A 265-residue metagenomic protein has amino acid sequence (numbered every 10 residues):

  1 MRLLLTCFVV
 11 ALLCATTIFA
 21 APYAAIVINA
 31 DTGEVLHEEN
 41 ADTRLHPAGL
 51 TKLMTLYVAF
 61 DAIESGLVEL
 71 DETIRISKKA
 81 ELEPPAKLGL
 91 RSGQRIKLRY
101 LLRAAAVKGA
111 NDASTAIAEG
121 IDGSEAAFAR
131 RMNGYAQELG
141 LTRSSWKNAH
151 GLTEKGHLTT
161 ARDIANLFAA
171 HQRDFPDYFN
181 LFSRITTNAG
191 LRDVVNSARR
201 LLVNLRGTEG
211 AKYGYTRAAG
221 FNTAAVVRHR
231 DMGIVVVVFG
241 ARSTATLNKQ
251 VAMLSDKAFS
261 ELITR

Functional and structural regions predicted by a protein language model:
M1-L5: Positively charged n-region of N-terminal signal peptides that target proteins for export
T6, A30, N188-A189: Short, positively charged
T6-A15: Bacterial N-terminal signal peptides
I18-T159, A169-Q172: Active-site-adjacent loops and short helices of periplasmic peptidoglycan-processing enzymes
A21-A24, L98, S124-R265: Penicillin-recognizing serine hydrolase domain
